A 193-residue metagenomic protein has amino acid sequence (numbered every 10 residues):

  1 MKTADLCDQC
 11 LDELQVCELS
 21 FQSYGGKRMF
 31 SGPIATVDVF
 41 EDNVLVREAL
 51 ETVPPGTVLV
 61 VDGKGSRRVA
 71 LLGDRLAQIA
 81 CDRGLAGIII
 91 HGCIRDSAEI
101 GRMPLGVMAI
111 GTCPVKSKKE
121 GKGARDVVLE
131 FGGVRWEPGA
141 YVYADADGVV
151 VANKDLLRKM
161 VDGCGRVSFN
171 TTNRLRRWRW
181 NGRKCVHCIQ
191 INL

Functional and structural regions predicted by a protein language model:
M1-P138, D155-K159, G163-G165, F169 (+2 more regions): Feature captures the catalytic cores and cofactor-binding loops of soluble hydro-lyases/lyases that act on carboxylate
G133, Y143-D145, I191: Intrinsically disordered, low-complexity regions enriched in small/polar residues
Y141-A152, L156-K159: Mixed-charge, glycine-accented linear interaction segment located at domain edges/termini
F169, N173-L175: Aromatic (phenylalanine/tyrosine) cluster motif
L175-R179, R183, L193: Leucine-biased recognition of intrinsically disordered, low-complexity hydrophobic segments
